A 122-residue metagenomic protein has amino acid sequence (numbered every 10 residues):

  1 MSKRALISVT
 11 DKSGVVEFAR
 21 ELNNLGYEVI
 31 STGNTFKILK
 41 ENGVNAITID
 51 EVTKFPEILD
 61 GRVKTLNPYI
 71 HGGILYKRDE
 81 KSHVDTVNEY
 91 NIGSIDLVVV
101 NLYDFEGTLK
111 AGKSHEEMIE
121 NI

Functional and structural regions predicted by a protein language model:
M1-I58: N-terminal glycine-/serine-/threonine-rich phosphate-binding loop
K3, V16, E21, I92-I122: Internal alpha/beta core interface subdomains
N34-K110: Glycine-rich nucleotide/cofactor/substrate-binding loop typically near the N-terminus or early in the first domain
